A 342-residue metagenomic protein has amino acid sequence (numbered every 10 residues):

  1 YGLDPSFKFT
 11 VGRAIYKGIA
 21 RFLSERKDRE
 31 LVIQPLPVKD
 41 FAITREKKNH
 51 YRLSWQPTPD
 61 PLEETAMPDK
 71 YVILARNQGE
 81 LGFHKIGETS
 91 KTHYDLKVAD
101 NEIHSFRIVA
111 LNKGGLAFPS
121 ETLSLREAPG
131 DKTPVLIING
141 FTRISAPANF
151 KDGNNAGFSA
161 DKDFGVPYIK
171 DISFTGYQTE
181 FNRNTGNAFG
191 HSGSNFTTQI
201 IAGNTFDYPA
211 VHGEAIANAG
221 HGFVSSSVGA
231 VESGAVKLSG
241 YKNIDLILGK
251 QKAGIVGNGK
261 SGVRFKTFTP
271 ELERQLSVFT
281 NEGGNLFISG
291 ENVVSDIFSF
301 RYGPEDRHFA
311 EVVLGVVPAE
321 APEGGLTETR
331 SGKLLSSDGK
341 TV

Functional and structural regions predicted by a protein language model:
Y1, F141-S145, A230-E232, G249-G254 (+2 more regions): Solvent-exposed loop/turn segments at secondary-structure junctions within structured extracellular/periplasmic domains
Y1-R26: Active-site-adjacent mobile loop/cap segments within catalytic or ligand-binding domains
F22-T65, G114-K132: Pro/Thr/Ser/Gly-rich low-complexity, intrinsically disordered linker/stalk tracts
D69-I73: Short beta-strand elements bearing conserved aromatic residues within extracellular beta-rich modules
H84-K91: Short beta-strand segments within Ig-like beta-sandwich modules, predominantly Fibronectin type-III
L96-L116: Beta-strand-rich modules
E121-K242, I247: Aromatic-Pro/Gly-enriched surface loop or interdomain linker that acts as a lid/target-recognition segment
Q251-V342: A glycine-rich, often tryptophan-bearing local segment used as a flexible ligand/cofactor-contacting loop or short
